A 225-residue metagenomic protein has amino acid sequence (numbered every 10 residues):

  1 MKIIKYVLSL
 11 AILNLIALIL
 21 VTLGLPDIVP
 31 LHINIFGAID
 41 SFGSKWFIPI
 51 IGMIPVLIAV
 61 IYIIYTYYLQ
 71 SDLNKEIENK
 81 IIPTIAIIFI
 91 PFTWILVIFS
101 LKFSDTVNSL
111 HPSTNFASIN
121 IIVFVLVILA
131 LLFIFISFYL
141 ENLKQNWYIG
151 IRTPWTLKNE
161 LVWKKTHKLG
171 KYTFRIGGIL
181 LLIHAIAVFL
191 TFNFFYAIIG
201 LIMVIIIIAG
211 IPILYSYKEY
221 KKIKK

Functional and structural regions predicted by a protein language model:
M1-A11, W46: N-terminal membrane topogenic signal
Y6-L8, I50-G52, I61-I63, I81-F89 (+1 more regions): Select subsegments of transmembrane alpha-helices in polytopic membrane proteins, especially boundary-proximal
I19-I50, I149-K158: Active-site and channel-lining beta-strand-loop segments that bind or position nucleotide-derived/phosphorylated
V21-L25, L57-Y68, F135-I151, Y215-K222: Membrane-water interface of transmembrane alpha-helices
S41-P55, S118-I136, M203-V204: Alpha-helical transmembrane segments
I64-A117: Ordered, amphipathic secondary-structure segments that act as subunit-interaction surfaces in large macromolecular
I128, Y196-P212: Small-residue-rich transmembrane alpha-helices that serve as helix-helix interface/gating elements in multipass
T153-L169: Short membrane-interface loop/juxtamembrane segments of multi-pass integral membrane proteins
